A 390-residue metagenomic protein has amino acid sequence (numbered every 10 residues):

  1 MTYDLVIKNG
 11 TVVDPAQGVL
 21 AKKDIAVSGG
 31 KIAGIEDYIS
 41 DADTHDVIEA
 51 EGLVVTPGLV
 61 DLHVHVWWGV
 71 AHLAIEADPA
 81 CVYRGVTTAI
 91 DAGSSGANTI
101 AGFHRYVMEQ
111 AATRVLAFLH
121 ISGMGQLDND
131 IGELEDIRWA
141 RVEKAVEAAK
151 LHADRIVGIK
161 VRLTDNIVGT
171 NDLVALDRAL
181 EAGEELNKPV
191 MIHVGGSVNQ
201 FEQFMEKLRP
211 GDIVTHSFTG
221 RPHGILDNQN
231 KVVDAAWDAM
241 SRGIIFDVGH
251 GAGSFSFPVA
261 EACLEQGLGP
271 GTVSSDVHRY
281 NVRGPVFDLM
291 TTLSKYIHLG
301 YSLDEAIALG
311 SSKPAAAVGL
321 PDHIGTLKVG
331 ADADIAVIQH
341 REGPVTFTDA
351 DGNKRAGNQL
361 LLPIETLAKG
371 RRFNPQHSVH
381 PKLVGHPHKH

Functional and structural regions predicted by a protein language model:
M1-T56: Histidine-rich, glycine-flanked metal-binding segment
G10, D332-V384: C-terminal cap of metal-dependent C-N hydrolases
G10, I25, G30, G52 (+10 more regions): Divalent metal-coordination and catalytic microenvironments
D41, A50-Q110: Metal-associated gating/positioning segment near the N- to mid-region
V70-P79, R138-A149, V198-F204: Short, acidic/polar
R84-I90, S94-S95, Q110-I137, K160-L163: Metal-cofactor-binding active-site regions of metalloenzymes
V161-R283: Active-site core of metal-dependent hydrolases
P258-H340: His/Asp/Glu-enriched, well-ordered alpha-helical/loop segment that forms or immediately abuts the divalent-metal
